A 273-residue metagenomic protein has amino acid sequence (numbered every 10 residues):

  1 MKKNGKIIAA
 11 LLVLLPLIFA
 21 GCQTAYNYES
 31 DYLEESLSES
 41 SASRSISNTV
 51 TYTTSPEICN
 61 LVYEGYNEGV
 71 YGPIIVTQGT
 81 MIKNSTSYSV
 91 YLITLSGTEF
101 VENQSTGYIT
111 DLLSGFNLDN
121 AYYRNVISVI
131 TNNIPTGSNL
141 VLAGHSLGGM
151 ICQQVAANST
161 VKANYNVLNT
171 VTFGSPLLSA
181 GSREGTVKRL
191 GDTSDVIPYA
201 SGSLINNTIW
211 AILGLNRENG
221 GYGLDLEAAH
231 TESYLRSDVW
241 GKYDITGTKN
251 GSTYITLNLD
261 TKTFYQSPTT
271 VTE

Functional and structural regions predicted by a protein language model:
M1-A9: Bacterial N-terminal signal peptides that target proteins for export
A10-L15: Hydrophobic helical h-region of N-terminal Sec-dependent signal peptides in bacterial secretory/periplasmic proteins
E29, E34-N139, T160-E273: Alpha/beta hydrolase fold serine-hydrolase catalytic domain that processes acyl esters and thioesters
A143-C152: Gly/Ala-rich beta-loop-alpha elbow adjacent to hydrolase catalytic centers
Q154-N158: Active-site signature of alpha/beta-hydrolase-fold catalytic machinery across serine- and Asp/Cys-nucleophile hydrolases
